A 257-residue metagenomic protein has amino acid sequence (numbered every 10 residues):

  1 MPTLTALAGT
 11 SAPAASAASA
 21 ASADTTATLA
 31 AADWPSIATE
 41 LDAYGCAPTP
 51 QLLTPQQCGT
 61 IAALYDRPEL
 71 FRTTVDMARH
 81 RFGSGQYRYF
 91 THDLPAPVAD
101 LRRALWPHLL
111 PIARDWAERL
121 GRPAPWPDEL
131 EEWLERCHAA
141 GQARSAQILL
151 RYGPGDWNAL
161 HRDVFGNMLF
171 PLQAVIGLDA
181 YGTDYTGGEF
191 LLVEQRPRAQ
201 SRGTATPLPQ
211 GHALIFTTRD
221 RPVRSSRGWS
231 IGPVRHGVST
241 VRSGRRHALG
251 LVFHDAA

Functional and structural regions predicted by a protein language model:
M1-A43: Fe(II)/2-oxoglutarate
S36-L134: Non-heme Fe(II)/2-oxoglutarate
A47, Q142-P154: A short glycine-rich, His/Asp/Glu-containing loop-to-beta-strand
T54, P154, S243-G244: Short strand-connecting beta-turns/loops that link adjacent beta-strands
Q147-L149, A174-I176, L249-F253: A structural signal for short, well-ordered beta-strand segments
R151-G153, N167-D184: Short, conserved beta-strand element in jelly-roll/cupin
N158-F165: Histidine-centered catalytic micro-motifs
F170, Y181, Y185-A257: Catalytic core of Fe(II)/2-oxoglutarate
